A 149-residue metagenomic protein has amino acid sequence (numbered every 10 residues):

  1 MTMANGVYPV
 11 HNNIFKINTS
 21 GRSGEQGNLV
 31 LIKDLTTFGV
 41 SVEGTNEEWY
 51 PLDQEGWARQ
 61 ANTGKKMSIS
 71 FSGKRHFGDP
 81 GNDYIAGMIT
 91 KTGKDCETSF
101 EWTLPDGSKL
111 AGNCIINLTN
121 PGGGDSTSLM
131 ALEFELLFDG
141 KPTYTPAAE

Functional and structural regions predicted by a protein language model:
T2-H76, N113-M130: Solvent-exposed edge beta-strands and adjacent loop segments that serve as assembly or binding interfaces
I14-F15, V30, M67, G87 (+2 more regions): N-terminal, helix-rich and Lys/Arg-enriched segments in bacterial and organellar proteins
K33, E101-P146: Short beta-strand and beta-hairpin "edge-sheet" elements
G56-R59, T92, L137: Short, surface-exposed, charged/polar-biased interaction segments
T63-K65, T98, P142: Hydrophobic transmembrane signal anchors and adjacent membrane-proximal interface regions, especially in viral
R75-G78, K141: Acidic glycine-/aspartate-rich tracts in secreted/extracellular proteins
G81-N113: Short, acidic/charged, Gly/Pro-enriched secondary-structure junctions
N82-I85, Y144-E149: Short, charged, solvent-exposed linker or helix-capping segments at domain edges/interfaces that act as flexible hinges
